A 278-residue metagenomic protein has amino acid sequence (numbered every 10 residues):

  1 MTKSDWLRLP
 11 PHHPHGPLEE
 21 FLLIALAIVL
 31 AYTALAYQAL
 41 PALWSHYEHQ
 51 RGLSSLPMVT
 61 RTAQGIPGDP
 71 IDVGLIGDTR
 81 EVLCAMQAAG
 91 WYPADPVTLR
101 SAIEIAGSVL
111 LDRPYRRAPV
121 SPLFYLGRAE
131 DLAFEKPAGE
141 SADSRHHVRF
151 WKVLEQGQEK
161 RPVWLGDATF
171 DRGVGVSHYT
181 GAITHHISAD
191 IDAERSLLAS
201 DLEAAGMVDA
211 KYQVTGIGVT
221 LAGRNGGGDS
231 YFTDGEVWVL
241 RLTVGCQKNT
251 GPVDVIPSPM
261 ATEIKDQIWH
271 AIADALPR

Functional and structural regions predicted by a protein language model:
M1-E20: N-terminal Lys/Arg-rich, disordered targeting/topogenic segments
E20-P41: Hydrophobic membrane-insertion alpha-helices, especially the h-region of bacterial N-terminal signal peptides
A25, V29, D69-I76, E140 (+2 more regions): Short, charged/polar micro-motifs that form catalytic or ligand-binding hotspots
W44-R61: Alpha-helical transmembrane signal-anchor/signal-peptide segments
Q50, Q64-G68, A138-R145: His-enriched metal-coordination microenvironments in redox/metal-binding proteins
P57-L83: Terminal, regulation- and interaction-focused segments at domain boundaries
G77-P114: Extracytoplasmic/periplasmic/luminal assembly and interaction segments in envelope/secretory/respiratory proteins
A106-P277: A cross-kingdom signal targeting lumenal/periplasmic-facing segments of multi-pass membrane and secretory-pathway
